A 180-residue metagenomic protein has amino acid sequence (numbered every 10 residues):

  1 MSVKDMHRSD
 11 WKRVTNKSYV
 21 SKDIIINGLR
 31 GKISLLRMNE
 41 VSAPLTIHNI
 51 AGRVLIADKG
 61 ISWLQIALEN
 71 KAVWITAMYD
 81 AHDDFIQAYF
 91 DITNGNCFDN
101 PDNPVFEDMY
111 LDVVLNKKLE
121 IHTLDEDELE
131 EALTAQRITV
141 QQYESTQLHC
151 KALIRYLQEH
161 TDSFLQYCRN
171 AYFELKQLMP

Functional and structural regions predicted by a protein language model:
M1-W63: Charge-rich, low-complexity N-terminal segments
I25, D80, P101-N103: Generic marker of residues within folded, mature protein domains
T46-V54, D84-D99, S163-Y167: Charged, low-complexity, helix/coiled-coil-prone segments
K59-F98, M109-L111: Phosphate/ribose-recognition catalytic cores of enzymes acting on nucleotide-derived substrates
F85, Y89-Q136: Conserved, surface-exposed functional patches that form binding/active-site neighborhoods
E128-A152: Short, surface-exposed, low-complexity cationic segments
H149-P180: Cysteine/selenocysteine-centered motifs that mediate thiol-based redox chemistry or coordinate metal-sulfur cofactors
